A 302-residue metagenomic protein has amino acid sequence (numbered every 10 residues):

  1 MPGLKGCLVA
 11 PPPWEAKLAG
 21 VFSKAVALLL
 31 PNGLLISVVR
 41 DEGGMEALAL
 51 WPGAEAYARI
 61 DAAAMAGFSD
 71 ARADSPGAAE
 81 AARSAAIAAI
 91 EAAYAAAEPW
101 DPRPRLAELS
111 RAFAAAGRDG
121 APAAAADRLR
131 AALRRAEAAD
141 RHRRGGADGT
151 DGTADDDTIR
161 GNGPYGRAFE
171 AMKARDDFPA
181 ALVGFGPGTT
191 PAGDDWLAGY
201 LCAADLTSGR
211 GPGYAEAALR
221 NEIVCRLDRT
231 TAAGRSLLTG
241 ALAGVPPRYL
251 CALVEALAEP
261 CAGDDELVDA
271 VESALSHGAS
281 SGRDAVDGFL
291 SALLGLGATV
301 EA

Functional and structural regions predicted by a protein language model:
M1-G146, G152-F169, G188-G193, S236 (+2 more regions): Phosphate/adenylate-binding glycine loop and adjacent helical scaffold
A121, R160-N162, G166, D176-A181 (+2 more regions): N-terminal loops that bind phosphate or other acidic moieties and the adjacent beta-alpha structural core
F169-T189: A long, hydrophobic alpha-helical segment
T189-A203, S281-A292: Conserved phosphate/anionic-ligand binding catalytic regions in large, soluble enzymes, centered on
N221-C225: Long, charge-rich alpha-helical interaction segments
G234, L238-V254: A structural-propensity feature for long, helix-poor, extended segments
Y249-V254, E259, G263-A302: Acidic, carboxylate-rich catalytic segments that either coordinate divalent cations
